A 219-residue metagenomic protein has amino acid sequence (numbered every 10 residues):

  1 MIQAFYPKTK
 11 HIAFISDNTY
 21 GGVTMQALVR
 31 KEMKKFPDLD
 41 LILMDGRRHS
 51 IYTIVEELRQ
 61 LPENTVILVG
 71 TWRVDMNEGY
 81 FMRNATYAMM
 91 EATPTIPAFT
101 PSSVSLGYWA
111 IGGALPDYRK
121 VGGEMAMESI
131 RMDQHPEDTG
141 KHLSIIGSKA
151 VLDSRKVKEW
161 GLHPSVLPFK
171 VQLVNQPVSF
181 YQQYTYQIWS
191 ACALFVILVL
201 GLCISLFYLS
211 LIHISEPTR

Functional and structural regions predicted by a protein language model:
M1-L211: Short hydrophobic alpha-helices and adjacent helix-cap/hinge residues
S210-T218: Residue-level detector of conserved catalytic or cofactor/ligand-binding positions in enzyme active sites
